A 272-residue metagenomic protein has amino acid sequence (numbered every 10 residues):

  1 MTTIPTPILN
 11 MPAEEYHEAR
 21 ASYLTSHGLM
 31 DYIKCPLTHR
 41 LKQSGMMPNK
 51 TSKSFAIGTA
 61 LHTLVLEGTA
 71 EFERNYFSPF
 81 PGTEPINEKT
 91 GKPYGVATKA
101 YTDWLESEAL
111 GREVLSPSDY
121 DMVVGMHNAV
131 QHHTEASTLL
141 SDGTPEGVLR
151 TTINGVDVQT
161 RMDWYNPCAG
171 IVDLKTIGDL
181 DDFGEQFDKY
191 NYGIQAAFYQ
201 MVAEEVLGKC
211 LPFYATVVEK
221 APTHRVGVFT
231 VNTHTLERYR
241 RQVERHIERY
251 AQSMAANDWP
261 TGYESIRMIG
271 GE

Functional and structural regions predicted by a protein language model:
M1-Q159, E264-G270: Metal-dependent nuclease catalytic cores that hydrolyze phosphodiester bonds in DNA/RNA, characterized by
T6-I8, E185-Y190, F198-E272: Metal-dependent nuclease catalytic regions and adjoining charged, substrate-binding loops involved in nucleic-acid end
H39-Q43, T176-L180, A221-R225: Short acidic (Asp/Glu) and glycine-rich catalytic loops that position anionic groups and cofactors
M47-K50, E108-L115, D181-N191, N232-H234: Short histidine-centered catalytic/ligand-binding loop motif
K53, I57, Q195, Y239: Hydrophobic (often cysteine-bearing) scaffold residues that line and stabilize catalytic clefts of nucleotide/cofactor
V65-A70, I153, T176-D179, E204-L207 (+2 more regions): Hydrophobic/aromatic-lined pockets within catalytic cores
E135-S141, N166-I171, E204-L211: Secondary-structure boundary elements
L149-G193: Non-catalytic protein-protein interaction segments used by genome-maintenance enzymes to assemble and couple activities
